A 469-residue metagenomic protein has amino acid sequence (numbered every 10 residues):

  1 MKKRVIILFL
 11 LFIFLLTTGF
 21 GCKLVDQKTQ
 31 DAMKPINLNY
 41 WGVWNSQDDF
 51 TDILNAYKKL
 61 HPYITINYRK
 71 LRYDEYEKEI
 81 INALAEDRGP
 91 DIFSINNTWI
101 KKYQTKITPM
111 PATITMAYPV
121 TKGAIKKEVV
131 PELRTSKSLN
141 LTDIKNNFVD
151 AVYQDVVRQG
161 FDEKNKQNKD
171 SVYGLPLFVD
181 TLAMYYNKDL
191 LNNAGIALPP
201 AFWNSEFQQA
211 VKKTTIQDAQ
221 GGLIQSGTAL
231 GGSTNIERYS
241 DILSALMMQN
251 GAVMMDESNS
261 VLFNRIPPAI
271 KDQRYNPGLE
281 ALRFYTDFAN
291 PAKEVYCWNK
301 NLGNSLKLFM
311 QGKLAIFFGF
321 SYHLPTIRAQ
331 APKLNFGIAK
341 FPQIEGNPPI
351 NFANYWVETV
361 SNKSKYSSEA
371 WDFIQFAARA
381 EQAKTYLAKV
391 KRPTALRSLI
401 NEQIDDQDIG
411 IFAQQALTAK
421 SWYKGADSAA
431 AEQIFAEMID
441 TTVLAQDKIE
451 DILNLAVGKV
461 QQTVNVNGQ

Functional and structural regions predicted by a protein language model:
K2-L8, F14-S136, W298, E345 (+3 more regions): Conserved N-terminal structural module of periplasmic/extracytoplasmic solute-binding proteins
A32, V157-G160, K164-Q167, P332 (+2 more regions): Long, aromatic- and glycine/proline-rich binding clefts that accommodate carbohydrate-like moieties
T65, K166, T181, A194 (+10 more regions): Extracytoplasmic/periplasmic substrate-recognition and gating elements
K70-E79, W203-Q209, Y296-M310: Short helix-initiation/N-cap motifs at beta->coil->alpha
I100-T181: Hinge/lid segment of periplasmic solute-binding proteins
T113-N147, P200, A219, S233 (+3 more regions): Short, solvent-exposed loop/beta-turn-alpha elements that line the ligand-binding surface or hinge of extracytoplasmic
N192, K384, Q415-Q469: Conserved C-terminal helix/tail region of periplasmic/extracytoplasmic solute-binding proteins
Q209-T215, L246-N299: Glycine-centered hinge/linker elements that transmit conformational signals in sensory and ligand-binding systems
